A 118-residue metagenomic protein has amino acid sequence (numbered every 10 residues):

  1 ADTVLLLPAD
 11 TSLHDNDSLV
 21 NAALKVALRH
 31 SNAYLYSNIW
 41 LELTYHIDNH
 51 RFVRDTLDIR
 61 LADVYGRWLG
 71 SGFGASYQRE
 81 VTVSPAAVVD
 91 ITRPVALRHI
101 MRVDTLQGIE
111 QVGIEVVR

Functional and structural regions predicted by a protein language model:
A1-H14, R79: Short beta-strands within extracellular/lumenal beta-sheet-rich domains
D15-L28, P85-R102: Noncatalytic modules at the cell exterior or secretory-pathway interfaces, chiefly beta-strand-rich lectin/adhesion
N21-A23, N38-E42, T56, T92 (+1 more regions): Exposed beta-strand and adjacent loop surfaces of beta-rich binding modules that mediate intermolecular recognition
H30-A33, Q78-T82, H99-I109: Short acidic/polar inter-strand loop motif in beta-rich domains
A33-H46, H50-F52: Mid-length scaffold segments of soluble, non-membrane domains
L41-I47, I100-R118: Exposed low-complexity, polar/acidic, P/S/T/G-rich flexible segments that act as propeptides, protease-susceptible
L57-A86: An anionic, turn-rich surface loop/hairpin at beta-sheet edges that serves as a generic interaction/coordination patch
